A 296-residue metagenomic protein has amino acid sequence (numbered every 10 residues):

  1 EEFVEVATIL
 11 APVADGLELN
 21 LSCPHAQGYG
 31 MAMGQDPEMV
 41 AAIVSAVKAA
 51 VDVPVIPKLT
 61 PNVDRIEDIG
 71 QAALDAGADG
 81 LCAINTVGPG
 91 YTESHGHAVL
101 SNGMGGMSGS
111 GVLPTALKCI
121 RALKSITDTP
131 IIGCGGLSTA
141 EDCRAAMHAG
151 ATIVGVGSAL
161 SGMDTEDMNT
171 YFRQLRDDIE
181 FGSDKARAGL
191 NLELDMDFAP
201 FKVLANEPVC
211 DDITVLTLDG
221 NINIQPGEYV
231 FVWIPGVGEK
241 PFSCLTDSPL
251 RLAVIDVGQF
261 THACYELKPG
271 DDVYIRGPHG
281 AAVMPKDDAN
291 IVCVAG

Functional and structural regions predicted by a protein language model:
E1-A32, P37: Active-site beta->alpha loop and helix N-cap motifs at the rims of alpha/beta catalytic domains
E2-A11, V63-A76, I120-T129, L137-V156: Catalytic cores of alpha/beta
L21-C23, G80-G90, G136-Y171: Glycine-rich phosphate-binding active-site loops on the catalytic face of alpha/beta enzymes
C23-E38, I69-T129, D167: Glycine/Thr-rich beta-alpha phosphate-binding loop at enzyme active sites
A50-T60, K124-C134: Short beta-strand/loop segments at the ligand-binding rim of alpha/beta enzyme cores
D195-D271: Ferredoxin-reductase
Q259-G296: FNR/FR-type flavoprotein reductase catalytic core
